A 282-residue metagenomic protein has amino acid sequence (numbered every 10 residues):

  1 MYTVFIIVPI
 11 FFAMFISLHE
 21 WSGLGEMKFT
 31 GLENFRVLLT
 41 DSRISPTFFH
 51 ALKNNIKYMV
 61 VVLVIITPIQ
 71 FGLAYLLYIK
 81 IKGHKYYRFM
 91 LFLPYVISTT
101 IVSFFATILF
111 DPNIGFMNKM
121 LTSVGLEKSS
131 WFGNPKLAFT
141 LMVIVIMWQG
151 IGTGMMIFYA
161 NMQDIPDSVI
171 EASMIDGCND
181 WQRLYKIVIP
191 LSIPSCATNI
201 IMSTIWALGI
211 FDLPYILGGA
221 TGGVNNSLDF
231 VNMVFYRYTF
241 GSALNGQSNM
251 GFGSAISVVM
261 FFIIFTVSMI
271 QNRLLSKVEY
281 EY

Functional and structural regions predicted by a protein language model:
M1-Y282: A structural signal for multi-pass alpha-helical bundles of membrane permease subunits that mediate small-molecule
